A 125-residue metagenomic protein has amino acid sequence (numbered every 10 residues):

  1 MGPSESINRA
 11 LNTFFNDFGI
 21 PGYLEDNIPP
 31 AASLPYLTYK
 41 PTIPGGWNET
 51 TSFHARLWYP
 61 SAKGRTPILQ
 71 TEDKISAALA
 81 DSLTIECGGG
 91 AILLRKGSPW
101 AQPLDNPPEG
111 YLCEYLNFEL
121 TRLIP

Functional and structural regions predicted by a protein language model:
M1-Y23, N27-I28, T38-P125: Charged, amphipathic alpha-helical segments and their flanking helix caps
